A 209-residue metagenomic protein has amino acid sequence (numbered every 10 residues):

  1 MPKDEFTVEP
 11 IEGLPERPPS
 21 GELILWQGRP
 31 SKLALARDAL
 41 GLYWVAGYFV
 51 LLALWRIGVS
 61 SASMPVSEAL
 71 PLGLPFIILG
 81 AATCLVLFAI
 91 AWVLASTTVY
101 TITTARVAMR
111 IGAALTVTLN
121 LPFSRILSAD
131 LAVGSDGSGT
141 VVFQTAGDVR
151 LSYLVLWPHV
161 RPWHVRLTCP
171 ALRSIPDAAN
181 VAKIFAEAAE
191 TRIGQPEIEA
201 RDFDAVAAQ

Functional and structural regions predicted by a protein language model:
M1-T7, E22, T118, A129 (+3 more regions): Membrane-proximal intrinsically disordered regions of secretory-pathway and membrane-system proteins
P2-G28: Short, charged cytosolic
S20, G47-L51, N120: Long, distal/terminal scaffolding or interaction modules with repetitive or compositionally biased sequence
W26, V107, V181: Residue-level signature of catalytic and energy-coupling elements of molecular machines, predominantly ATP/GTP-dependent
L33-T97: Alpha-helical transmembrane spans
T83-S128: Conserved beta-hairpin
I111-L151: Acidic, Ser/Thr-rich low-complexity segments on the non-lumenal side of membrane proteins
S135-Q209: A membrane-cytosol interface segment of integral membrane proteins
